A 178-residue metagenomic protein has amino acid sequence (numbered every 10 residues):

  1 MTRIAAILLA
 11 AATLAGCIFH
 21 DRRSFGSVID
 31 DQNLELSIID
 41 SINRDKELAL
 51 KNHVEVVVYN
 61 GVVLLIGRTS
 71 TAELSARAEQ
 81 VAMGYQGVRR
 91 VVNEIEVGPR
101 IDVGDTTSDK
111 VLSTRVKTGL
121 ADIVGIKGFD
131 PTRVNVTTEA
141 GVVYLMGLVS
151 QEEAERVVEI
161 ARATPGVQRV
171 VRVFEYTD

Functional and structural regions predicted by a protein language model:
T2, L8, T13-D178: N-terminal targeting leaders
